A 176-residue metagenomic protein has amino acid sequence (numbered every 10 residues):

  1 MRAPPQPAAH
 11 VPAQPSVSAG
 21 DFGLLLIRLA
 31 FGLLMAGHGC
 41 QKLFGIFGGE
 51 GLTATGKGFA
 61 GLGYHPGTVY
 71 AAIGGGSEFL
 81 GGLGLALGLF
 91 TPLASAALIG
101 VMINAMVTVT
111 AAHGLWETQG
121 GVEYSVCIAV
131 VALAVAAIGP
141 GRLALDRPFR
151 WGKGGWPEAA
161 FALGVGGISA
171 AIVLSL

Functional and structural regions predicted by a protein language model:
M1-K42, F90-L176: Extended, low-polarity transmembrane helix blocks
L34-G74, A112: Solvent-exposed, well-ordered loop and adjacent helix/strand elements within mature globular domains that form
G45, G58-F59, G74, E78 (+3 more regions): A sequence-level detector of short, solvent-exposed, charge-rich linear segments
G48, G61-L62, S77, G81-G82 (+3 more regions): Charge-rich, low-complexity amphipathic helices in intrinsically disordered tails/linkers adjacent to domains
L52, H65, G84-A86, A129-V130: Alpha-helix boundary/capping detector
P66-T108: Helix-adjacent hinge/juxtasegments
